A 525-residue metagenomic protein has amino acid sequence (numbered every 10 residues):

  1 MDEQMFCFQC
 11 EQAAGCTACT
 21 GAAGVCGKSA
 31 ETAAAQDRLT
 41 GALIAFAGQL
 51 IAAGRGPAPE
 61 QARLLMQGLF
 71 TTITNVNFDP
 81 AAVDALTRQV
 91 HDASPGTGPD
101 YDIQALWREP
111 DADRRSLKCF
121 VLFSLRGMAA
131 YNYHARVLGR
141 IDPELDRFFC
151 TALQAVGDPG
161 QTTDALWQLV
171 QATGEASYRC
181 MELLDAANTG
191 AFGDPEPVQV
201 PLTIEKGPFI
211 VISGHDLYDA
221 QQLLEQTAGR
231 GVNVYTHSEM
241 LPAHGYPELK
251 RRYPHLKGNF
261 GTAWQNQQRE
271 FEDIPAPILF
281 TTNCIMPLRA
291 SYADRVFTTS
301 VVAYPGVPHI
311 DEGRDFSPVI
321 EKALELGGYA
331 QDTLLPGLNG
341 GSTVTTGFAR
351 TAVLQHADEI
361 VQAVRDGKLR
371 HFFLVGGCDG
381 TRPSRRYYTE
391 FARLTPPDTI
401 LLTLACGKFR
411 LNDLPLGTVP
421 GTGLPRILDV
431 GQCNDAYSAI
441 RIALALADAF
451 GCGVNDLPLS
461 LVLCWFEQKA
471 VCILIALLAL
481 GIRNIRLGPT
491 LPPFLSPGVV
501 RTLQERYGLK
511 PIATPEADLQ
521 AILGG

Functional and structural regions predicted by a protein language model:
D2-T32, Q36-D37, I44-A45, R55 (+1 more regions): Anaerobic metallocofactor- and corrinoid-dependent redox/one-carbon enzyme cores, especially those from methanogenesis
T40, I44-A191: Electropositive, gly/pro-rich neighborhoods at or near active sites that engage anionic ligands
